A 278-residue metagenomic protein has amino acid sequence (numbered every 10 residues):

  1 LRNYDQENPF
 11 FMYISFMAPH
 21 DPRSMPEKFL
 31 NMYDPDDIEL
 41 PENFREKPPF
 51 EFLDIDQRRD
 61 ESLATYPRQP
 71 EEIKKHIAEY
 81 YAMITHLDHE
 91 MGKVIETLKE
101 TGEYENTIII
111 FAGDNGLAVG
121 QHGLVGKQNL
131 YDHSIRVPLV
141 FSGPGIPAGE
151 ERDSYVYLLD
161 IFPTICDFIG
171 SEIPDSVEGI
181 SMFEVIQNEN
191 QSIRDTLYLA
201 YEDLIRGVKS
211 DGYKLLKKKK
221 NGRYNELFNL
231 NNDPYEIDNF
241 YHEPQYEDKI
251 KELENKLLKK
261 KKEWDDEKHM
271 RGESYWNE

Functional and structural regions predicted by a protein language model:
L1, I165, L257: Hydrophobic "lid"/C-terminal helical patch of Rossmann-like NAD(P)-dependent dehydrogenase/epimerase domains
L1-Y155, F168-S176, K217-N221, P244-D248 (+1 more regions): Active-site-proximal cap/lid insertion segments
N43, K256, K260-K261: Low-complexity, intrinsically disordered/propeptide-like segments
N115-Q121, P147, S154-L230, Y235 (+2 more regions): C-terminal cap/loop subdomain of S1 sulfatases and analogous C-terminal strand-loop tails that border
I186, Y241-P244: A general structural motif at alpha-helix termini
E236-F240: Carboxylate-dense, calcium-coordinating segments in secreted/extracellular and ER-lumen proteins
